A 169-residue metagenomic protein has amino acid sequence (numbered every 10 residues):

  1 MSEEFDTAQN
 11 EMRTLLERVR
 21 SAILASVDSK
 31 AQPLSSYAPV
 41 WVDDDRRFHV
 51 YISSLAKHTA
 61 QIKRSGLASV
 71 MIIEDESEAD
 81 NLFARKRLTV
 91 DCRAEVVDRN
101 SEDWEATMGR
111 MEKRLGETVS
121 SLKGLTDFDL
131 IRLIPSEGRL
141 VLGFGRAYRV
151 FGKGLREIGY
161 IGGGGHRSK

Functional and structural regions predicted by a protein language model:
M1-K63: An N-terminal domain-cap segment
F5-N10, R110, R114, T118-K169: C-terminal edge-of-domain segments
V27, Y37, T59, S77-N81 (+1 more regions): Catalytic micro-motifs at enzyme active sites that drive phosphoryl/nucleotidyl and oxygen chemistry
S35-P39, T89-D91, F128-R132: Conserved hydrophobic/aromatic beta-strand scaffold that supports enzyme active sites
S53, I73, G143-G145: Surface loops and adjacent helix of pleckstrin homology
K57-R114: Short, structured beta-strand-loop surface elements
